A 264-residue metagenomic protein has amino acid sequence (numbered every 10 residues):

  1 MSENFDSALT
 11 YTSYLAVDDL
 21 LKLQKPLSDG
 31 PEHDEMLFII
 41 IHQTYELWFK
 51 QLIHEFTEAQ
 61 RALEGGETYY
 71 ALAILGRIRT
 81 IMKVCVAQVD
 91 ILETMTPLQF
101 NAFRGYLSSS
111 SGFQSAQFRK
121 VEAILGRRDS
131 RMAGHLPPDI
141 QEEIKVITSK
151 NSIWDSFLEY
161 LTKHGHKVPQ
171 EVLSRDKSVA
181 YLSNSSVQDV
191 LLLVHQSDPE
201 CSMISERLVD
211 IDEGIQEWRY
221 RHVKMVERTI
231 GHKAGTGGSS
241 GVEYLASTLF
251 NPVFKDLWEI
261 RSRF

Functional and structural regions predicted by a protein language model:
M1-F264: Surface-exposed peri-terminal alpha-helical interaction modules
